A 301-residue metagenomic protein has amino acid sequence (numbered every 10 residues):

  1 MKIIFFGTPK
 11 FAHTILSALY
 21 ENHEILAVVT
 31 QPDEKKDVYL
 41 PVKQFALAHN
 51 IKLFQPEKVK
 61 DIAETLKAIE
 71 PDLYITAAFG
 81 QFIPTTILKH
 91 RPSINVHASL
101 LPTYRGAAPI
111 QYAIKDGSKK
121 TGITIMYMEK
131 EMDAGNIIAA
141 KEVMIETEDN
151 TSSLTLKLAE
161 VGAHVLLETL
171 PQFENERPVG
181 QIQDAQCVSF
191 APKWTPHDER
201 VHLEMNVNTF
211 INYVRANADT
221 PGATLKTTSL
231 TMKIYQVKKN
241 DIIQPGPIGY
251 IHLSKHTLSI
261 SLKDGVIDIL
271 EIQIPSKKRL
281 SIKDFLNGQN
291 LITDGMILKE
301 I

Functional and structural regions predicted by a protein language model:
M1-P221, G265-D268, I274, T293-I301: One-carbon transfer enzymes
E204-I301: An anion-binding loop in the catalytic cleft
